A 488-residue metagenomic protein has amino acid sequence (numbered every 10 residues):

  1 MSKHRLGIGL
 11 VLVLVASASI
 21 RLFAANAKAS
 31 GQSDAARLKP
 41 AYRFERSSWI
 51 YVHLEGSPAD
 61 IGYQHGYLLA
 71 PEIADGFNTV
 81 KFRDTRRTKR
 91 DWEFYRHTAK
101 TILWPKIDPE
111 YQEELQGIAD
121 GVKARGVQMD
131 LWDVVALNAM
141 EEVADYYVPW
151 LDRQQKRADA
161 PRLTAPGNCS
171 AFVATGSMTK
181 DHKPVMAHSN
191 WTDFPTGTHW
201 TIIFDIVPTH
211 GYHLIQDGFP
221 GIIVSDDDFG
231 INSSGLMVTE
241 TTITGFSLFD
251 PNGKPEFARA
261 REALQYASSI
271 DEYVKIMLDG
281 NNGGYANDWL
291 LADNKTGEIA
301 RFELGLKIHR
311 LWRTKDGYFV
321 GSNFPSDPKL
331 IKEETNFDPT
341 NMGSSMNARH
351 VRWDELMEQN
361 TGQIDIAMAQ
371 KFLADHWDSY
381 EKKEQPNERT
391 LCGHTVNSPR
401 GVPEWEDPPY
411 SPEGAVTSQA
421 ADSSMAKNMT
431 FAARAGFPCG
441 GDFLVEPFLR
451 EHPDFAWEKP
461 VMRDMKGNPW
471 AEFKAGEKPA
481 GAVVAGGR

Functional and structural regions predicted by a protein language model:
M1-G9: Bacterial N-terminal signal peptides that target proteins for export
H4, I20-R21, Y42, A471: Short non-domain terminal segments
G9-R21: Bacterial N-terminal signal peptides
R21-A29: Signal peptide processing junction and immediate N-terminal pro/mature segment of secreted/exported proteins
A29-C169, S177-D181, P195, S247 (+2 more regions): C-terminus-biased signal that marks the final domain/tail of proteins
A174-T175, K180-I270, K275, V320-S322: Active-site rim segments in enzyme catalytic domains, especially the processed small/beta chain of N-terminal
